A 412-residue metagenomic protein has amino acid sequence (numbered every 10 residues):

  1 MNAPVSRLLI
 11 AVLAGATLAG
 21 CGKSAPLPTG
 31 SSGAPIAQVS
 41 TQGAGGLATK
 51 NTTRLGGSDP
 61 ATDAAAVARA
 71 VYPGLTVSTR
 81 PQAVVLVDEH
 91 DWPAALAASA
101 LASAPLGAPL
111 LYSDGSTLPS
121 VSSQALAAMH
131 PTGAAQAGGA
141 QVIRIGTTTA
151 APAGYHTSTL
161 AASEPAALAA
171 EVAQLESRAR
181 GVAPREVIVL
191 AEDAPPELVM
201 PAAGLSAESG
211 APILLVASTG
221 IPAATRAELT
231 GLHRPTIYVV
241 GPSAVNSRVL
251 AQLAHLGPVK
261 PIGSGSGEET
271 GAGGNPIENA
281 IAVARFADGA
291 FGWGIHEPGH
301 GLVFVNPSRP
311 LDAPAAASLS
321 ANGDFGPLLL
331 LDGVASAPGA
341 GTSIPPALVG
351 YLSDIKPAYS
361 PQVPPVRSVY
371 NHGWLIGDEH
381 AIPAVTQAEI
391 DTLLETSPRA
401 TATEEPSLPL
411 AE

Functional and structural regions predicted by a protein language model:
M1-L9: Bacterial N-terminal signal peptides that target proteins for export
T17-G20: C-terminal motif of bacterial Sec signal peptides marking the signal peptidase cleavage site
G22-E412: Extracellular glycan-binding segments that recognize GlcNAc-based cell-wall polysaccharides
